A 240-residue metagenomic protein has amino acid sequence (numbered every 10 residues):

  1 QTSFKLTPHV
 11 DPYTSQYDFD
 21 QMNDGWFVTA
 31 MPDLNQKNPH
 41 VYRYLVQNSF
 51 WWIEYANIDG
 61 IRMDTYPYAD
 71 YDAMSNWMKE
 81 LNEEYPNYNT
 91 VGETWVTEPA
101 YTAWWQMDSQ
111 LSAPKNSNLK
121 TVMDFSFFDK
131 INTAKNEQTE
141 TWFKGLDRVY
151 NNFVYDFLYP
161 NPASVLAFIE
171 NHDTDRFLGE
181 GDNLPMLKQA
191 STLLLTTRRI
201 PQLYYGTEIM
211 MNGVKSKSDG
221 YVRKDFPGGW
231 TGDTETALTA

Functional and structural regions predicted by a protein language model:
Q1-A56, M74-E84, A100, P114: Substrate-binding/active-site clefts of carbohydrate-active enzymes
N48-F50, E54-P160, V165, D182-L184 (+2 more regions): Active-site-proximal helices and loops of the catalytic beta/alpha 8
D175-G179: Surface-exposed cleft-lining segments at the edges of enzyme active sites
